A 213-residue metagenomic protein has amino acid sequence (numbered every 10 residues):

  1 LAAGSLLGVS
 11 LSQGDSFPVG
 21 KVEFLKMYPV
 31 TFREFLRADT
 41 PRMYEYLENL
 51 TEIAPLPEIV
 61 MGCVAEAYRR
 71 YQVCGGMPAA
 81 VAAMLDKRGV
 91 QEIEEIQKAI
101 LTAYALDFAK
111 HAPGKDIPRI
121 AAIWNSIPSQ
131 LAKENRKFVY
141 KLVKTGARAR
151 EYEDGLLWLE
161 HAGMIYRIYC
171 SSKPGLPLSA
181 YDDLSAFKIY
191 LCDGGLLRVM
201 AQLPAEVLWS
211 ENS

Functional and structural regions predicted by a protein language model:
L1: Conserved nucleotide-sensing/catalytic segment adjacent to the nucleotide-binding pocket in NTP-handling enzymes
G4-A132: Interdomain motor-coupling "hinge/lid" segment immediately C-terminal to the ATP-binding subdomain of NTP-driven enzymes
V81-S213: Accessory nucleic acid-recognition modules appended to NTPase machines
